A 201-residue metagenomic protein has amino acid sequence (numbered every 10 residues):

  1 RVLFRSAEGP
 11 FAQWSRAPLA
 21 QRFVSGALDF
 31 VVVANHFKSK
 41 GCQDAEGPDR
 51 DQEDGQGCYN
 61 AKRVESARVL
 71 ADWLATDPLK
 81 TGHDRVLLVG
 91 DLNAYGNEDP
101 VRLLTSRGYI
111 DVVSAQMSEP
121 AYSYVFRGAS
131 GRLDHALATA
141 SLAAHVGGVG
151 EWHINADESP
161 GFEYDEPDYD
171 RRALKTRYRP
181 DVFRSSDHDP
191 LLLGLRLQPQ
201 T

Functional and structural regions predicted by a protein language model:
R1-S25, V64, D72-L87, L92-T201: Metal-dependent phosphoester-hydrolase catalytic domains
W14-E53, L197-Q200: Beta-strand-turn-beta hairpins that frame and shape the catalytic cleft of phosphate-ester-processing enzymes
D29, K40-V86: Domain-core and long-helix interface of multi-subunit machines
